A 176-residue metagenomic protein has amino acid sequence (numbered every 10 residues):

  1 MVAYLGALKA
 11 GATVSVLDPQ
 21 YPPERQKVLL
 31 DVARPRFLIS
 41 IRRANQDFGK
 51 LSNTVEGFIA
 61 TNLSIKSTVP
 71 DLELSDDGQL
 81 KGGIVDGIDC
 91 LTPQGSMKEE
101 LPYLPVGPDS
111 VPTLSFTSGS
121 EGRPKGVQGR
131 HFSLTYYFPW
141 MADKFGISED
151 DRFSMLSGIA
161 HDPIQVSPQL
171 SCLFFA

Functional and structural regions predicted by a protein language model:
M1-F132, D143-G146: Carrier-protein-dependent adenylate-forming modules in NRPS/ANL systems
P35-L38, K50-L51, E56, M155 (+3 more regions): Short, surface-exposed, charged/polar-biased interaction segments
D109, S115-S118, D151, S157-G158 (+1 more regions): Active-site beta-alpha turn of Rossmann-fold NAD(P)-dependent dehydrogenases/reductases
K125-S154, H161-A176: Conserved AMP-binding/adenylation subdomain of ANL enzymes
